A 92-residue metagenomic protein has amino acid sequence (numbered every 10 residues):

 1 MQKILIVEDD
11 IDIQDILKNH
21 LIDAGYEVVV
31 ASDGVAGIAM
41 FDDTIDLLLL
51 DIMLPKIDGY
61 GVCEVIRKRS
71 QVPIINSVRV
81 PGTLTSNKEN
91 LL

Functional and structural regions predicted by a protein language model:
L5, V30-L47, V65: Acidic, metal-coordinating helix/loop segments flanking the phosphotransfer/catalytic sites of two-component signaling
E8, L54: Conserved acidic carboxylate
D10-V29, D42: Two-component/phosphorelay signaling modules centered on CheY-like receiver
Q14, P55, G82: The feature encodes the CheY-like receiver
D33, D58-G61, P81: Acidic catalytic/metal-coordinating carboxylates
A39, Y60-Q71: Short amphipathic alpha-helix used as the core "switch/output" element in two-component signaling
D51: Active-site residues of response regulator receiver
I75-V80: Hydrophobic/aromatic residues positioned on beta-strands within the core alpha/beta folds
